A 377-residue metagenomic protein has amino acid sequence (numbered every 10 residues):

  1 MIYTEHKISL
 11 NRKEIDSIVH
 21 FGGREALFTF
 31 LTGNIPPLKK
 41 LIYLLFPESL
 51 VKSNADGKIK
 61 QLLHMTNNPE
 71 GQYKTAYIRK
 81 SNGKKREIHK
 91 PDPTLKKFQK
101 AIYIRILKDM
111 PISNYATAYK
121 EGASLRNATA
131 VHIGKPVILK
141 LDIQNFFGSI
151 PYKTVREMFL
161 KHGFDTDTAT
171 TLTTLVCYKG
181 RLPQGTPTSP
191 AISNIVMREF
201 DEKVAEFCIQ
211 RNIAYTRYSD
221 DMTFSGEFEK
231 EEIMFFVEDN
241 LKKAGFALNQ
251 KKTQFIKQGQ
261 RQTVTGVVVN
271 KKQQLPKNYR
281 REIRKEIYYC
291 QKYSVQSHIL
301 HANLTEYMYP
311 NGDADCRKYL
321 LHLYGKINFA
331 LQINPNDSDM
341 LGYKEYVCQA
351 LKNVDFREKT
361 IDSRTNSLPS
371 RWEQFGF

Functional and structural regions predicted by a protein language model:
M1-I78, K85-L141, F146-H162, T174-K179 (+3 more regions): Right-hand nucleic-acid polymerase module
K140-Q144, G185, S189, Q210-G226: Catalytic palm active-site di-aspartate
D167: TRNA-recognition modules of translation machinery and tRNA-sensing kinases, especially anticodon-binding
T170: A short, basic-hydrophobic beta/loop patch
I192: "…together with the soluble PPM/PP2C metallo-phosphatase catalytic core" -> "…together with the soluble PPM/PP2C
